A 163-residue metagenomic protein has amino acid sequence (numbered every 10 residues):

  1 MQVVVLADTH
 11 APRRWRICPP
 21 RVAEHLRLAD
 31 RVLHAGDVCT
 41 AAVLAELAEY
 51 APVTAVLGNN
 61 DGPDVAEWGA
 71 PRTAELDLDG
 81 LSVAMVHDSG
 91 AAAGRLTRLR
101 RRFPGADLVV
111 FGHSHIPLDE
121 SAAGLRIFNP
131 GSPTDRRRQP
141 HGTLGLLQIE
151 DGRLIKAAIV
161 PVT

Functional and structural regions predicted by a protein language model:
M1-A51, D61-P71, G80, P140-T143: N-terminal active-site segment of His-dependent metallophosphoesterases
V5-A7, R31-D37, V53-N59, M85-H87 (+2 more regions): Active-site neighborhood of phospho(di)ester-bond hydrolases with catalytic His/Asp-centered motifs
L6, D77-D79, R101-G105, F128-T163: Binuclear metal-dependent phosphoesterase catalytic core
T9, R13-H25, M85-P104: Pre-active-site segment of Zn-dependent metallo-hydrolases
H10-R14, C39-V43, N60-A66, G90-L96 (+2 more regions): Active-site environment of divalent metal-dependent phosphoester hydrolases
P52-A93, G105: Helix-adjacent hinge/juxtasegments
T73-A74, P117, G145: Residue-level detector of beta-strand structural context in well-folded domains
S121-A122, E150: A short, compositionally biased micro-patch
